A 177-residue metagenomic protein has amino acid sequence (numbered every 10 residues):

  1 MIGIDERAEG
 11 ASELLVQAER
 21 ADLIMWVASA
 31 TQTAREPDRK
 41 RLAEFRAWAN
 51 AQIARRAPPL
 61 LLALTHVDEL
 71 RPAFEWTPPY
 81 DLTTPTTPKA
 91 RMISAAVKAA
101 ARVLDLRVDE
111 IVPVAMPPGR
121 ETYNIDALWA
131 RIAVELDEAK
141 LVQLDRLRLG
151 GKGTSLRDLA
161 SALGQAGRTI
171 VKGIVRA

Functional and structural regions predicted by a protein language model:
M1-S12: Switch II (G3) loop of P-loop NTPases
I2-G3, T31-Q32, P117-G119: Short histidine/acidic/glycine/proline-rich micro-motifs that form metal- and phosphate-coordinating active-site loops
E9, P37-K40, Y123, A127: Generic recognition of short, well-ordered alpha-helical segments
S12-L106: Conserved C-terminal guanine-recognition region of P-loop GTPase G domains, centered on the G4
L61, V67-A177: C-terminal end of P-loop GTPase domains and the immediately downstream helical coupling element
